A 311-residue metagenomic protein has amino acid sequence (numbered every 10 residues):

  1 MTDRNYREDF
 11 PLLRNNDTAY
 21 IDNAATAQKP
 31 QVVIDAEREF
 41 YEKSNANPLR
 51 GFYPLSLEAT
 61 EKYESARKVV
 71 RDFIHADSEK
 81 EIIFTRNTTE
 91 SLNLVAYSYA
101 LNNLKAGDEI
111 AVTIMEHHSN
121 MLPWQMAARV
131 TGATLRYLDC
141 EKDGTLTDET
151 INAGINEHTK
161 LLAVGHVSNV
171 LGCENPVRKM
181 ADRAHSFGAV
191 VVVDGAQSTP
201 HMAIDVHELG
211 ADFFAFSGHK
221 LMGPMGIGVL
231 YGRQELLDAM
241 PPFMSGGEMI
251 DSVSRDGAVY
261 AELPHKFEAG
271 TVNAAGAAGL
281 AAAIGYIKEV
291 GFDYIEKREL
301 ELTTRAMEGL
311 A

Functional and structural regions predicted by a protein language model:
M1-A311: Pyridoxal 5′-phosphate
